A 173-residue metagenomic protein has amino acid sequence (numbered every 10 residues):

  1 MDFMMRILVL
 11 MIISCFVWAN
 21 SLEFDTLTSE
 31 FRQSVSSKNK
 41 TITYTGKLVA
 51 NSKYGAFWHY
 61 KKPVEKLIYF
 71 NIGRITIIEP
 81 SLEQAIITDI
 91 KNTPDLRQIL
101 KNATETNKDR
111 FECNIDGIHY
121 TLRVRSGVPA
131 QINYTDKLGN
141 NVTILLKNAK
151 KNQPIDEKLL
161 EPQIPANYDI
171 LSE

Functional and structural regions predicted by a protein language model:
M1-M4: N-terminal secretory signal peptides that target proteins for export/translocation
I7-F16: Sec-dependent N-terminal signal peptides
S21-T41: A short, Trp-centered hydrophobic/proline-enriched beta-strand micro-motif
Q33, Y60-V64, I72-R74, S81 (+3 more regions): A mature extracytoplasmic/lumenal domain signature
T41-K47: Amphipathic hydrophobic-ligand
K47-L96: An acidic-aromatic
Q84-I118: Surface-exposed, charged, gly/pro-rich loop-and-adjacent secondary-structure segments at domain edges
N107-D109, C113-H119, V124-E173: Non-transmembrane domains of secretory- and envelope-associated proteins
